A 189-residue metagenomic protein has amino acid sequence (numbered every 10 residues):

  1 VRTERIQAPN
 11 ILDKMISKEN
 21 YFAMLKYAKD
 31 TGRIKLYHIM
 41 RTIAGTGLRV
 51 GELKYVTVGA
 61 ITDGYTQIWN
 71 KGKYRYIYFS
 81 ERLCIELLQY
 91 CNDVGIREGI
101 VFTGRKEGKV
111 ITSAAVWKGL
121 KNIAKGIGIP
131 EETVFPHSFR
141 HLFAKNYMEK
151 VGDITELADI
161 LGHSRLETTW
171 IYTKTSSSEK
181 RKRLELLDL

Functional and structural regions predicted by a protein language model:
V1-A23, G72, T103-K109: Flexible interdomain linker/hinge and immediately adjacent N-terminus of the catalytic tyrosine-recombinase domain
V1-T3, G47-G51, N122-I123: N-terminal DNA-binding recognition helix of tyrosine site-specific recombinases/integrases
P9-N10, K18-V50: Basic, Lys/Arg- and aromatic-enriched nucleic-acid-binding interface segment
M15, K71, L161, R165-L186: Catalytic-site neighborhood detector that most strongly recognizes the C-terminal catalytic loop/helix of tyrosine
R41, G45, R140-H163, I171: C-terminal catalytic core of tyrosine-transesterase DNA break-rejoin enzymes
T46, G51, Y55-Q89: Conserved tyrosine-mediated DNA breakage-rejoining catalytic core shared by Y-recombinases
E81-E131: Active-site/catalytic core of tyrosine-dependent DNA strand-transfer enzymes
